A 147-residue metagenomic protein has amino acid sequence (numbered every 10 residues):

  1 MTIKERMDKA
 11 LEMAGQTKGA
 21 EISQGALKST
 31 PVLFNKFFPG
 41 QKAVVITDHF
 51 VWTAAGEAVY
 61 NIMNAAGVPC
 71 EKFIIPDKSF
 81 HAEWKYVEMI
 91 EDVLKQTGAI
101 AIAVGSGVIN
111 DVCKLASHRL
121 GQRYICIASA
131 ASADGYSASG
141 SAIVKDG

Functional and structural regions predicted by a protein language model:
M1-I100: ATP/NTP phosphate-donor binding region
A82-G147: Glycine/threonine-rich beta-strand-loop-alpha-helix active-site module that forms ligand/phosphate-binding
